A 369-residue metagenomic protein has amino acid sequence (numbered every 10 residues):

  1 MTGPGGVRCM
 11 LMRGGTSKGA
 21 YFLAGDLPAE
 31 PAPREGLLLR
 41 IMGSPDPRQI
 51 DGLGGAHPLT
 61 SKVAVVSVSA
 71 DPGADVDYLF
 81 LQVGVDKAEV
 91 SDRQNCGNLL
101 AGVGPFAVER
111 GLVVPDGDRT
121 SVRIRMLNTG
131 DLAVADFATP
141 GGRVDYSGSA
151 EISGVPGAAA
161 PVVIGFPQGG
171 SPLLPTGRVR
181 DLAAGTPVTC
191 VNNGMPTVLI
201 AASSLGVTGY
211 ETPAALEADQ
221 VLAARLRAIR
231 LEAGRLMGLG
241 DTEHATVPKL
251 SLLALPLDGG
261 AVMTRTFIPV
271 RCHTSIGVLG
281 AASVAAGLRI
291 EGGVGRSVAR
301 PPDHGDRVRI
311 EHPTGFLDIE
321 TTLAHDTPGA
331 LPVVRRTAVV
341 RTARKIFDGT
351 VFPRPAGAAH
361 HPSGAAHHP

Functional and structural regions predicted by a protein language model:
M1-H361, H367-P369: A glycine-rich beta-to-alpha transition motif near the start of alpha/beta enzyme domains, typified by
